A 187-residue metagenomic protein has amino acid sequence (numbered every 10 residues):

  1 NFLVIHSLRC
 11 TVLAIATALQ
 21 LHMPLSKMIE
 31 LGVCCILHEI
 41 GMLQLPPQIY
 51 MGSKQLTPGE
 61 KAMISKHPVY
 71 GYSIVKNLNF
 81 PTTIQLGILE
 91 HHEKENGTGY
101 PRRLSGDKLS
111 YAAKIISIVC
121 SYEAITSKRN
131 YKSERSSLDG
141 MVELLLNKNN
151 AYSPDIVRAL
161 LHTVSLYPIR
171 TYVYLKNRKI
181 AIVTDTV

Functional and structural regions predicted by a protein language model:
N1-V187: Histidine- and acidic-residue-rich, metal-dependent catalytic cores
